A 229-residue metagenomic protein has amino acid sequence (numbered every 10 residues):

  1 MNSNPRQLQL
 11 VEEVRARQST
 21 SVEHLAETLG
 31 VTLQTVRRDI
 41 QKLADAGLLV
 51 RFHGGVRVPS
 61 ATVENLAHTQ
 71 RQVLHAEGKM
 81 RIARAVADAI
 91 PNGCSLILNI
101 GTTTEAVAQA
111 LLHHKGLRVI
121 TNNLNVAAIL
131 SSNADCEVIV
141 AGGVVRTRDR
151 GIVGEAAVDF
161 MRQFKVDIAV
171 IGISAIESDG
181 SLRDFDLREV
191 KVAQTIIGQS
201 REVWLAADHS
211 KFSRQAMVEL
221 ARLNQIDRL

Functional and structural regions predicted by a protein language model:
N2-I100, A108-I120, L124, S131-C136: HTH-adjacent hinge/linker in prokaryotic transcriptional regulators
N2-L25, G30, Q34, D45 (+1 more regions): Conserved phosphate- and dinucleotide-binding cores of soluble alpha/beta proteins, encompassing both enzyme active
T104: Conserved SAM/SAH-binding loop
